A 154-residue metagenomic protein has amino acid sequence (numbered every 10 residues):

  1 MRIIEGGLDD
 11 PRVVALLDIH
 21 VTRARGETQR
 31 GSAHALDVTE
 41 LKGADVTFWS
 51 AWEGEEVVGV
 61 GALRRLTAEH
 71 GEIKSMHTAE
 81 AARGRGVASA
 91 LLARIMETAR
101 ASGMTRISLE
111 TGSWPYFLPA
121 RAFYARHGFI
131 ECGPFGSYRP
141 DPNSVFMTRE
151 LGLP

Functional and structural regions predicted by a protein language model:
M1-K74, A79, L92-A93, T98 (+3 more regions): Acetyl-CoA-dependent GNAT
V46, P142-F146: Short hydrophobic/aromatic beta-strand or adjacent loop that forms the aromatic wall/cage of a ligand/substrate-binding
A68-H70, R106, S144: A generic structural signal for beta-strand entry/edge sites
T78, G84-E97, A122-R126: Conserved acetyl-CoA-binding loop-helix of GNAT-fold acetyltransferases
E80, L109-A120, Y138-P142: Conserved beta-strand-loop-alpha-helix junction that forms the acyl-donor binding cleft
A99-G112: Conserved GNAT acetyl-CoA-binding A-motif
F129: Glycine-rich phosphate-binding loops of nucleotide-dependent enzymes
